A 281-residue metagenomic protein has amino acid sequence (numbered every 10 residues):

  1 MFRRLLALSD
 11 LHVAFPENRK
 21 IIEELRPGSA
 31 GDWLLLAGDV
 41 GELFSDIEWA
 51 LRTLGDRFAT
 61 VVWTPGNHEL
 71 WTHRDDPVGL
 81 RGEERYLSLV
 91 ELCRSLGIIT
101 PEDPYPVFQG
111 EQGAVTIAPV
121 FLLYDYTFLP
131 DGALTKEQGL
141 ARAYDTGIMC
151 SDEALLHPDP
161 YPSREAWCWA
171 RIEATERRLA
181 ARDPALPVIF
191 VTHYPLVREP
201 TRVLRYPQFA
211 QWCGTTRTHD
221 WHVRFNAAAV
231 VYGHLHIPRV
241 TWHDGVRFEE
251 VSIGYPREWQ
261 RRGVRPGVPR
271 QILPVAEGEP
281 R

Functional and structural regions predicted by a protein language model:
M1-L6, Y105-P119, P187, W242-R247: Beta-strand-turn-beta hairpins that frame and shape the catalytic cleft of phosphate-ester-processing enzymes
M1-W63, H68-R74, Y161, V275: N-terminal active-site segment of His-dependent metallophosphoesterases
F2, L96, R202-L204, Q208-A228 (+1 more regions): Binuclear metal-dependent phosphoesterase catalytic core
A7-S9, L34-D39, V62-N67, T100-P104 (+4 more regions): Active-site neighborhood of phospho(di)ester-bond hydrolases with catalytic His/Asp-centered motifs
E17-K20, V40-D56, H68-L96, Q109-Q112 (+3 more regions): Metal-dependent catalytic neighborhoods of phosphoester/phosphodiester hydrolases
P27, I99-Q109: Short acidic low-complexity segments
L92-I99, A174-P187, D220-V230: A structural motif corresponding to the C-terminal end of an alpha-helix and its immediate exit/capping segment
T116-I189, L196-R205: Active-site-proximal loop/helix segment associated with metal-binding centers of metalloenzymes
